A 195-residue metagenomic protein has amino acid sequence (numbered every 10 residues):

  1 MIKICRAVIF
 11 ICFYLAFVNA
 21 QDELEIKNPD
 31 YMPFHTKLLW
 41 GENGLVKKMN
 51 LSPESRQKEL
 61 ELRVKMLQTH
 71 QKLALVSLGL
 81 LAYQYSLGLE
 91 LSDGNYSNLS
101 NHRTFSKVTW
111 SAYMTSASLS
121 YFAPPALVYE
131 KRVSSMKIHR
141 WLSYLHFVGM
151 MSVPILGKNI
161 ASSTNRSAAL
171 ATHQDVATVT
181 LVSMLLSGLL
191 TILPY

Functional and structural regions predicted by a protein language model:
M1-R6: Positively charged n-region of N-terminal signal peptides that target proteins for export
A7-T104, T115-V133, Y195: N-terminal targeting leaders of membrane proteins
R63, Y96-L99, K107-S111, H146-F147 (+2 more regions): A generic structured-segment signal
K72-S86, K107-F122, W141-L156, V176-L190: Membrane-active amphipathic alpha-helices enriched in small hydrophobic residues
L99-T104, V133-W141, A171-D175: Membrane-interfacial loop-to-helix junctions in multi-pass inner-membrane proteins
I160-T180, P194: Predominantly the C-terminal beta-signal and adjacent terminal strand-loop region of outer-membrane beta-barrel
